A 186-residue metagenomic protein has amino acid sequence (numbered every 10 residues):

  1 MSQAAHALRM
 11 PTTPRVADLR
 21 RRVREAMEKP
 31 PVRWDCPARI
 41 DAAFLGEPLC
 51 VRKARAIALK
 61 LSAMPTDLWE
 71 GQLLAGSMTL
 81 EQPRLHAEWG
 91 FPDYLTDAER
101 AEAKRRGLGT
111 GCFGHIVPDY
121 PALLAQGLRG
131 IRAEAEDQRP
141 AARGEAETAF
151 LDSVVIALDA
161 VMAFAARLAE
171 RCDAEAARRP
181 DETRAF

Functional and structural regions predicted by a protein language model:
M1-Q138: Long, non-catalytic protein-protein interaction scaffolds
L128-F186: Structured, charged N-terminal subsegments at the starts of enzyme catalytic cores and at intra-chain domain/subunit
